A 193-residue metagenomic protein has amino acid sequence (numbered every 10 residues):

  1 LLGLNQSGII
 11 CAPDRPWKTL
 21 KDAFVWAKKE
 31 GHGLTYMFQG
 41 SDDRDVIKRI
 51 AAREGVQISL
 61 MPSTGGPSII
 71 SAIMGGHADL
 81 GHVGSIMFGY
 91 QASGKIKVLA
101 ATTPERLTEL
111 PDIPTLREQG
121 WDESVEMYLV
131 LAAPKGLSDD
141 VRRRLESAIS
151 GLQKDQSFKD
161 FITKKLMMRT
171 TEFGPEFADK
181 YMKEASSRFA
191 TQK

Functional and structural regions predicted by a protein language model:
L1-S68, L116, W121, Y128-I162: Hinge/capping helix and adjacent helix->loop/strand transition within the periplasmic-binding protein
E30-L34, V56, M74-V83, K95-K97 (+1 more regions): Alpha-to-beta junction loops
R44, K48-R53, D79-P111: A ligand-binding cleft/hinge motif common to bilobed small-molecule-binding domains
I69-I70, M87: Short, hydrophobic alpha-helical packing/hinge segments within bilobed ligand-binding/sensory domains
K154-D179: Mature extracytoplasmic/periplasmic domains
F173-K193: Extracellular/periplasmic bilobal clamshell ligand-binding domains
